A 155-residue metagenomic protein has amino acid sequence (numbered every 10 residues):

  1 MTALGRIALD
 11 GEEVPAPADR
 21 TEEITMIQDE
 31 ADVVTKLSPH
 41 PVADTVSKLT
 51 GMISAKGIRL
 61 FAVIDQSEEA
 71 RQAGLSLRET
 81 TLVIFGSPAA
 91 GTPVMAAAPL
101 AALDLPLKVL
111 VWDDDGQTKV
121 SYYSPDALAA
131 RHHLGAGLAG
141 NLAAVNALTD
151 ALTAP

Functional and structural regions predicted by a protein language model:
T2-A3: Position-driven detector of the extreme protein N-terminus
I7-T25: Short, Lys/Arg-enriched N-terminal segments with co-localized hydrophobic residues within the first ~10-30 amino acids
I24-G57: Terminal, regulation- and interaction-focused segments at domain boundaries
T45, L49, Q66, A90-G91 (+2 more regions): Amphipathic alpha-helical interface surfaces
F61-L110: Compact, glycine-rich, soluble single-domain proteins
K108-G135: Beta-strand/loop substructures that line and gate deep hydrophobic ligand-binding cavities in soluble
R131-P155: Well-ordered alpha/beta subsegment
